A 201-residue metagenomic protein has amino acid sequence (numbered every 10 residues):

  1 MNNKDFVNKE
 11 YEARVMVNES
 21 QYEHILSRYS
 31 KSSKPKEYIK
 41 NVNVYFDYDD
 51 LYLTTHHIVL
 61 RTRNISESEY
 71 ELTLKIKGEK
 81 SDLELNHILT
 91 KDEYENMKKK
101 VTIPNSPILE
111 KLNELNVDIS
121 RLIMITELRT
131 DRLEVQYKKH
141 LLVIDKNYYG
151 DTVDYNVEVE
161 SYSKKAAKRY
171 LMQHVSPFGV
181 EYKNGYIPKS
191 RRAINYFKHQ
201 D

Functional and structural regions predicted by a protein language model:
M1-D201: Phosphate-end processing signature that detects enzymes handling 5′-triphosphorylated RNA and polyphosphate
